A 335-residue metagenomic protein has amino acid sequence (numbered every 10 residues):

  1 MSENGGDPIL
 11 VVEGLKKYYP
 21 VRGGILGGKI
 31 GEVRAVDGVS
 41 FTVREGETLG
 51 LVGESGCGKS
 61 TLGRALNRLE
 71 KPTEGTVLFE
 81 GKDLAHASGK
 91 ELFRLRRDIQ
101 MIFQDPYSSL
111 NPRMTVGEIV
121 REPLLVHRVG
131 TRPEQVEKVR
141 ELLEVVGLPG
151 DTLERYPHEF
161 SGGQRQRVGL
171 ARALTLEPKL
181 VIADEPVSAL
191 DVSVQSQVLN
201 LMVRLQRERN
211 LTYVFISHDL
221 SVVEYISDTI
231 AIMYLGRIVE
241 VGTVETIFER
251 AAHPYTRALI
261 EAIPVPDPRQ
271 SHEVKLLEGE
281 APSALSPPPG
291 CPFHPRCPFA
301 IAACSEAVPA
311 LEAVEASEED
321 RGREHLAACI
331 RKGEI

Functional and structural regions predicted by a protein language model:
E3-P8, V21-G27, E32, T243-I335: Short catalytic/signature loops enriched in Gly
N67: Helix-to-loop junction immediately C-terminal to a conserved catalytic motif
G75-D83: Conserved ABC transporter NBD signature motif
K82-D83, P133-D151, I260-E261: Conserved ABC ATPase "signature" region
Y156-F160, Q164: Conserved ABC ATPase signature
T175-K179: A short, proline-enriched helix->beta-strand linker immediately N-terminal to the Walker B motif in ABC-type P-loop
I182, P186, L190, V194-H272: P-loop NTP-binding/switch modules centered on Walker-like glycine-rich loops
